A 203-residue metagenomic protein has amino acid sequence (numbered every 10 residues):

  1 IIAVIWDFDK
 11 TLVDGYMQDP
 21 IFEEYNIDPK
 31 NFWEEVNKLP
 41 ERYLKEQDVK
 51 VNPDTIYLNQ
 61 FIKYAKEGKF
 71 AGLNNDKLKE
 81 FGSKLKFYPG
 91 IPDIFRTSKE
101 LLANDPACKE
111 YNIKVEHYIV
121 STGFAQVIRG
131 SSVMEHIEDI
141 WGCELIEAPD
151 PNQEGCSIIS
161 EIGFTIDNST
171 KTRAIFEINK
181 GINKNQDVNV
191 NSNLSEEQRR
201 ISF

Functional and structural regions predicted by a protein language model:
I1-N152: Alpha-helical substrate-recognition element adjacent to the catalytic core
L44-N52, I159-T165, I182-N189: Noncatalytic linker/hinge segments flanking ATPase motor cores
F81, L85-P89, F164-R173: Conserved phosphate-coordination/catalytic loops
S83, S98, S121, S131-S132 (+4 more regions): Generic serine detector
H136-N168, A174-E177: Histidine/lysine/aspartate-rich catalytic loop segments that bind and position anionic ligands
I166-F203: Conserved Lys-Pro-Asp/Glu-containing loop-to-beta segment of HAD-superfamily phosphomonoesterases, centered on
